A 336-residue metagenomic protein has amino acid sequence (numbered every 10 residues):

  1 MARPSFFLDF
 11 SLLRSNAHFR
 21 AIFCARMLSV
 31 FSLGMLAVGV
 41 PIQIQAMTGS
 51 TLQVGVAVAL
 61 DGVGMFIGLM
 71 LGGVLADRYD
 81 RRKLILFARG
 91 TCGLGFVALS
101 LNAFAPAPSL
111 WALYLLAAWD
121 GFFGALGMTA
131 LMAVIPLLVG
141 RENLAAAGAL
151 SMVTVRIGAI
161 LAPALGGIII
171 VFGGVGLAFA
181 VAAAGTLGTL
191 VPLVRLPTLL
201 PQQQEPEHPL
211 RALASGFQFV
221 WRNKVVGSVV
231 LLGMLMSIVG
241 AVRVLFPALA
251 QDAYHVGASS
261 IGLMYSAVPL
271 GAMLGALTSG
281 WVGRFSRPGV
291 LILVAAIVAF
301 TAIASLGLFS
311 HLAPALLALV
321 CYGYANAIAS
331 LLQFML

Functional and structural regions predicted by a protein language model:
M1-L336: Alpha-helical transmembrane-bundle signature of multi-pass membrane transport and export proteins
